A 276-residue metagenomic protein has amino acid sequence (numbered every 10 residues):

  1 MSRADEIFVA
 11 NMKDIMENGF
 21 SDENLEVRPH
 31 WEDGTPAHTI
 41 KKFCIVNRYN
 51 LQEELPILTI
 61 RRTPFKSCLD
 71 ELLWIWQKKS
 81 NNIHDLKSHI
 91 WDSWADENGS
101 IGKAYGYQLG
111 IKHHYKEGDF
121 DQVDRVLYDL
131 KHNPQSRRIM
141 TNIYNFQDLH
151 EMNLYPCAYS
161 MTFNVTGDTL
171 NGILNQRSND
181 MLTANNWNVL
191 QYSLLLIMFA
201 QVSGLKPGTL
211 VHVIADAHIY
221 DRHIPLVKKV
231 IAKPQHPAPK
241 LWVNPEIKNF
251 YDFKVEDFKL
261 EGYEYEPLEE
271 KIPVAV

Functional and structural regions predicted by a protein language model:
M1-V276: Terminal, non-catalytic protein-protein interaction segments that mediate quaternary/complex assembly
